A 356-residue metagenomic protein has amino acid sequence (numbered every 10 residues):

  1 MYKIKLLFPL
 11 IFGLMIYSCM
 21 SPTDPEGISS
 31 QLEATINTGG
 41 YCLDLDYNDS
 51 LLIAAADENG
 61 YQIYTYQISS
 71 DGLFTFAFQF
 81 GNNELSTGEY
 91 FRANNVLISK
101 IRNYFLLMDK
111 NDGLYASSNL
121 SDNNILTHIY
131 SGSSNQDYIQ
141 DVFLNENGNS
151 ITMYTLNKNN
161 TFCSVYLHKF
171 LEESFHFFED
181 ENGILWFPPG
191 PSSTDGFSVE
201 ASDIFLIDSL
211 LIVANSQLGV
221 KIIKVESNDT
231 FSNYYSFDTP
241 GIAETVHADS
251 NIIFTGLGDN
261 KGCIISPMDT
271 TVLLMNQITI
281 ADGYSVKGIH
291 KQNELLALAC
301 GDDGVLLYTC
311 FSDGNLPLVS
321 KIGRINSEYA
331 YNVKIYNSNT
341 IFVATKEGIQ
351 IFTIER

Functional and structural regions predicted by a protein language model:
G13-Y41: Bacterial Sec-dependent N-terminal signal peptides
P22, T65-L73, A116-I125, L167-F177 (+4 more regions): Short loop/turn segments immediately following beta-strands, especially the blade-tip and inter-blade linker loops
Q31-I36, T75-T87, N124-S133, H176-D195 (+3 more regions): A short beta-strand motif characteristic of beta-propeller blades
T35-Q62: Beta-strand-rich domains and repeat architectures in extracellular enzymes and scaffolds, especially beta-propellers
G40-D46, Y90-I98, Q136-E146, G196-F205 (+3 more regions): Repeated scaffold domains used in trafficking and secretory/extracellular systems, primarily beta-propellers
D49-S50, I101-N103, N149-I151, D208-S209 (+3 more regions): Short coil/turn segments that connect the beta-strands within blades of beta-propeller domains
A56-E58, D109-N111, N119, N147 (+6 more regions): Short loop/turn segments immediately following the C-termini of beta-strands
E328-R356: Blade-level signature of beta-propeller repeat domains, shared across WD40, Kelch, NHL, RCC1 and BNR/Asp-box propellers
